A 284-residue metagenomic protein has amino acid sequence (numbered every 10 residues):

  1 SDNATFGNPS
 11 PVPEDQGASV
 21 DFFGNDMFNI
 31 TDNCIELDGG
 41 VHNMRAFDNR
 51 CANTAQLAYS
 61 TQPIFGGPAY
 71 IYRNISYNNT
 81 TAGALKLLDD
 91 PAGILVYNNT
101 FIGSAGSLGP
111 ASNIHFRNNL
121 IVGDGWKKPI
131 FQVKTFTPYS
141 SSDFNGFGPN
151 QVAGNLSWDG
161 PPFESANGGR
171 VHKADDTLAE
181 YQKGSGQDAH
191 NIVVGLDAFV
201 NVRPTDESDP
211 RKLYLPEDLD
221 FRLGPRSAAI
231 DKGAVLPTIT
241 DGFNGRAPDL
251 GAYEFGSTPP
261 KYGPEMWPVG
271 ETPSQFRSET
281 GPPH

Functional and structural regions predicted by a protein language model:
S1-N33, V41-S60, F65-T80, A92-G103 (+3 more regions): Right-handed parallel beta-helix
N33, L57, A82, S107 (+3 more regions): Glycine-rich nucleotide phosphate-binding loop and flanking beta-alpha elements of Rossmann-like dinucleotide-binding
T61, L85-K86, G109-P110, K134: Short, T/G/N/S-enriched strand-turn elements that build extracellular solenoid repeat scaffolds
D89: Positively charged, structured surface patches that bind polyanionic biopolymers
S112-H284: Acidic, glycine- and Ser/Thr-rich low-complexity intrinsically disordered tracts in extracellular/secreted proteins
